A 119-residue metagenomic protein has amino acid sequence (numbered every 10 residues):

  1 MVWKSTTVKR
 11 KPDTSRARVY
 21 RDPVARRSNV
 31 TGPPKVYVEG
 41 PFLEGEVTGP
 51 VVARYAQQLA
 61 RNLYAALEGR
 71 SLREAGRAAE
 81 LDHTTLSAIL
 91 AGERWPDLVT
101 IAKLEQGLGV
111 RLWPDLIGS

Functional and structural regions predicted by a protein language model:
M1-G40: General nucleic-acid-binding
P33-R70, A78, W113-I117: A short, Lys/Arg-rich alpha-helix, primarily the initiator
E68-A88: Short alpha-helical DNA-recognition segment
S71, D97-T100: Residues that mark the N-terminal boundary/hinge immediately upstream of a DNA-recognition element
A88, G92, K103: Alpha-helical DNA-recognition elements
V99-D115: DNA major-groove recognition helix of helix-turn-helix/homeodomain DNA-binding modules
